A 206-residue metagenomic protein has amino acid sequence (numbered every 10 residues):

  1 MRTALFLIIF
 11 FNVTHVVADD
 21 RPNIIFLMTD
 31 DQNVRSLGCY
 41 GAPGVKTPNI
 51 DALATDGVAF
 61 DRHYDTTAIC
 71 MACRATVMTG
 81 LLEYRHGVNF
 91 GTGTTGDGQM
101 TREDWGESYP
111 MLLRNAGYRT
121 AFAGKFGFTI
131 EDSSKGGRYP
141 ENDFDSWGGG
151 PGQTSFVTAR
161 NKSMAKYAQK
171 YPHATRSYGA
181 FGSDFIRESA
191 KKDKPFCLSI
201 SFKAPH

Functional and structural regions predicted by a protein language model:
M1-L7: Sec-dependent signal peptide recognition, specifically the positively charged N-region followed immediately by
R2, V17-H206: Formylglycine-dependent sulfatase
V13-T14: N-terminal signal peptide c-region/cleavage motif recognized by signal peptidases
